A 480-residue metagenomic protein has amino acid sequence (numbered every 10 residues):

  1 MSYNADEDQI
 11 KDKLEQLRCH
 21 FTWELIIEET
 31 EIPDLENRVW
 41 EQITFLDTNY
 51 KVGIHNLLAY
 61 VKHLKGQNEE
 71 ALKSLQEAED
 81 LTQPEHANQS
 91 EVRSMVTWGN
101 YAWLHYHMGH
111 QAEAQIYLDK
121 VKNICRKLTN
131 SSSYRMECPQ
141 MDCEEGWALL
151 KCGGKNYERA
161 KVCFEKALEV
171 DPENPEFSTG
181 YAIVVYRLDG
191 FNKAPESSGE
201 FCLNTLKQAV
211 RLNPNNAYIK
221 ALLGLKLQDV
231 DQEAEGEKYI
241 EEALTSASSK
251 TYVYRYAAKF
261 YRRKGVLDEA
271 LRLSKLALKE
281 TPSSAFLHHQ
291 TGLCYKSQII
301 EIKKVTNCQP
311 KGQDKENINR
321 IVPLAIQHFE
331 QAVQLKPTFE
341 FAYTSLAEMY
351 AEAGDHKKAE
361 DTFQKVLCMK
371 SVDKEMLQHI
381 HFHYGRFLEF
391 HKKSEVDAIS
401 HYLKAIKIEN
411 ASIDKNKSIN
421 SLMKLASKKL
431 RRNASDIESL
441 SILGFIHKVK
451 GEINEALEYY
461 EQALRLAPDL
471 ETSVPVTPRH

Functional and structural regions predicted by a protein language model:
M1-N56, T477-R479: N-terminal alpha-helical scaffolding segments that mark the starts of alpha-solenoid/helical-repeat architectures
E15, Y50, N56-L57, L64 (+17 more regions): "A position-specific structural signal for the A-helix of alpha-solenoid helical repeats
T22-R38, L64-T82, H110-K127, G153-K161 (+8 more regions): Helix-turn-helix repeat elements of alpha-solenoid scaffolds
W40-D47, L81-V92, I124-C138, F177 (+6 more regions): Flexible helix-coil transition and linker loops at the boundaries of alpha-helical arrays
I54, T97, S131, F177 (+9 more regions): TPR alpha-solenoid repeat register
K62, H105, L149-L150, V185 (+8 more regions): Residue at a conserved register position within TPR or TPR-like alpha-solenoid repeats
I124, L128-A247: Solenoidal tandem-repeat scaffolds enriched in leucines and small polar residues
